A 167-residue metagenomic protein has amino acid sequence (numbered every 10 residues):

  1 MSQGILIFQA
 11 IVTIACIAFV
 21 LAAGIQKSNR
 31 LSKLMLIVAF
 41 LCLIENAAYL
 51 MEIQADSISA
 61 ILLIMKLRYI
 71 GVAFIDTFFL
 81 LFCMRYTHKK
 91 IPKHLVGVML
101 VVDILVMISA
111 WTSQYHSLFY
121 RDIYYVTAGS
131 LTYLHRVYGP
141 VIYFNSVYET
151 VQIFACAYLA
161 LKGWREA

Functional and structural regions predicted by a protein language model:
S2-A15, S28-L118, Y138-V151: Individual alpha-helical transmembrane segments in multi-pass integral membrane proteins
A18-K27, C83, L161-G163: C-terminal ends of transmembrane helices
I123-P140: Juxtamembrane membrane-water interface segments that cap and precede transmembrane helices
Y138, A160-A167: Membrane-helix boundary/juxtamembrane motif in polytopic membrane proteins
A155-L159: Membrane-water interface of transmembrane alpha-helices
